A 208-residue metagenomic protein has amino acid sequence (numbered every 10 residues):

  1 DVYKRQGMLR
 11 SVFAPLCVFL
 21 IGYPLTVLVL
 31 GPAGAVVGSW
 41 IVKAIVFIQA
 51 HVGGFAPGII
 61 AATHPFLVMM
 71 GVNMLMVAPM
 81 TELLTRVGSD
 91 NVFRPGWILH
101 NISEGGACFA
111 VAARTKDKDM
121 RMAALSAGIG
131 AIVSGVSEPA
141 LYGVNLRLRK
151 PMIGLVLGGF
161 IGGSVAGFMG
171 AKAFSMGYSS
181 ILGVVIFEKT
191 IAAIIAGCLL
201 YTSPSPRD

Functional and structural regions predicted by a protein language model:
V2-Y3, Y201-D208: Conserved small/polar residues in nucleotide/adenosyl-binding loops
K4-G71: Core mid-bundle transmembrane helix pairs that form the ion/substrate translocation pathway in diverse multi-pass
F13-C17, I45-I59, M70, G88-G96 (+3 more regions): Membrane-interfacial loop-to-helix junctions in multi-pass transporters
A14, V18, G22, I60 (+7 more regions): Alpha-helical transmembrane segments in multi-pass membrane proteins
I21, L25, V29, L67 (+4 more regions): Alpha-helical membrane-inserting segments
G71-P79, G105-G106, V136-L141, F174: Transmembrane helix boundary and interhelical junction motifs in multipass membrane proteins
P95-G162, V184: Alpha-helical membrane segments and immediately flanking helix-loop junctions that form or couple to the substrate/ion
M176-T190: Short, membrane-exposed interhelical loops at transmembrane-helix boundaries
